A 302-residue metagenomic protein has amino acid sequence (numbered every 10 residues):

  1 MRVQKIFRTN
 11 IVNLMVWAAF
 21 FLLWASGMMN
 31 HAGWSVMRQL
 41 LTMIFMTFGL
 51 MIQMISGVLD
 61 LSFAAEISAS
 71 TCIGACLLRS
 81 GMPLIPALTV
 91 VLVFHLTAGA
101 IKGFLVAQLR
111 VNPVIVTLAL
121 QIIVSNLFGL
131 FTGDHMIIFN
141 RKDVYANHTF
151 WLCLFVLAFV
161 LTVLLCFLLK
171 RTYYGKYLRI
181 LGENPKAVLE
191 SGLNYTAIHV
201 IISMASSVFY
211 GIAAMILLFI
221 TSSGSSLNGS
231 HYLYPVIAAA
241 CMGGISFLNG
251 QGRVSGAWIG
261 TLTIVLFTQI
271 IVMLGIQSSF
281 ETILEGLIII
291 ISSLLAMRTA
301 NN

Functional and structural regions predicted by a protein language model:
M1-L22, L295-N302: Transmembrane alpha-helical segments of polytopic membrane transport and secretion proteins
Q4-I11, H31-R38, M82-I85, D143-F155 (+2 more regions): Interfacial loop-to-helix junctions that mark the boundaries of transmembrane helices in multi-pass membrane
F20-S80, V106, A240-V254, L287: Single transmembrane alpha-helix segments in multi-pass membrane proteins
G27-Q39, L169, S207-A240: Inter-helical junctions in multi-pass inner-membrane proteins, predominant in energy-converting antiporter-like
M82-I122, V160-V163, I259-T263: Alpha-helical transmembrane segments within multi-pass membrane transporters and channels
L109-T172, I198-I201, I220-G229: Transmembrane helix-bundle core of multi-pass membrane transporters and related energy-transducing complexes
L164-M204: Membrane-helix/interface signature in polytopic inner-membrane proteins
Y210, G224-G286: Transmembrane alpha-helical segments in multi-pass inner-membrane proteins
